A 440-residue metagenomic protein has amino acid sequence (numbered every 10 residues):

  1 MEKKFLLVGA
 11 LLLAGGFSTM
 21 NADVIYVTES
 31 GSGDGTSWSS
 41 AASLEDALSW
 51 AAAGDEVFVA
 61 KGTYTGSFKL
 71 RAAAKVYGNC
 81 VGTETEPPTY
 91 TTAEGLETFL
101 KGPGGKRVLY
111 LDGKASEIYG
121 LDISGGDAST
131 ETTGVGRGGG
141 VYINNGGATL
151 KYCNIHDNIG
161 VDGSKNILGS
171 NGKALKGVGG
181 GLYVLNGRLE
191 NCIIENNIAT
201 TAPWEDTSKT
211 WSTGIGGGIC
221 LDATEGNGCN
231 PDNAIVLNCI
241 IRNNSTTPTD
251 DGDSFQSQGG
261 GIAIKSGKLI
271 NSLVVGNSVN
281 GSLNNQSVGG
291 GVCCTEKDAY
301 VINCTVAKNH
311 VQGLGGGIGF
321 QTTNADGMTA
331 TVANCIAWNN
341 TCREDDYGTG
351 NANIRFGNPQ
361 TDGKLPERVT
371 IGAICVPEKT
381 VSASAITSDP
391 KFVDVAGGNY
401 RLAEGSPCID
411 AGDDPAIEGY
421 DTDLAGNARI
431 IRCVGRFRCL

Functional and structural regions predicted by a protein language model:
M1-D23: Sec-dependent, cleavable N-terminal signal peptides
E29-T65, V108, A425, I430: Acidic Gly/Asp/Thr-rich repetitive segments characteristic of extracellular carbohydrate-active and adhesion proteins
E45, A52-A53, T65-Y77, T83-G120 (+5 more regions): Extracellular beta-strand-rich solenoid/capping regions of secreted or surface-exposed proteins that bind or remodel
L48-D55, K114-S116, F356, E367 (+1 more regions): Beta-strand repeat architectures
G66-K75, E84-T91, G120, I143 (+9 more regions): Predominantly extracellular beta-rich ligand-binding scaffolds that present long acidic/polar faces for carbohydrate
G163-A174, A202-E205, T249: Collagen/collagen-like triple-helix recognition
E404-D414: Non-catalytic, well-ordered alpha-helical segments in soluble enzyme domains
